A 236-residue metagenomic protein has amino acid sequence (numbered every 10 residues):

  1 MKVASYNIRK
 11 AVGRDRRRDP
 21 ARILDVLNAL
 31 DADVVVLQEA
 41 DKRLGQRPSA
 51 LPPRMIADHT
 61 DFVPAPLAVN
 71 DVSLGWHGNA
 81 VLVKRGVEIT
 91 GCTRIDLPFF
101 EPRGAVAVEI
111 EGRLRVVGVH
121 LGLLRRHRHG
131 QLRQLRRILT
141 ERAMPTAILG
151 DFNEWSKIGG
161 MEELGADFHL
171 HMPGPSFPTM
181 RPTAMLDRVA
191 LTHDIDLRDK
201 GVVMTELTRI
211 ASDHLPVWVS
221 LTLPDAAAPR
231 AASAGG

Functional and structural regions predicted by a protein language model:
M1-V34, K42-R43, D58-H59, V63-L67 (+1 more regions): Active-site regions of metal-assisted phosphoester/phosphodiester hydrolases, unifying DNase/endonuclease modules
L44-A50: Short, flexible/disordered intra-domain loops and linkers
P53: Generic structural marker for isolated residues within well-ordered, non-membrane alpha-helices of soluble domains
